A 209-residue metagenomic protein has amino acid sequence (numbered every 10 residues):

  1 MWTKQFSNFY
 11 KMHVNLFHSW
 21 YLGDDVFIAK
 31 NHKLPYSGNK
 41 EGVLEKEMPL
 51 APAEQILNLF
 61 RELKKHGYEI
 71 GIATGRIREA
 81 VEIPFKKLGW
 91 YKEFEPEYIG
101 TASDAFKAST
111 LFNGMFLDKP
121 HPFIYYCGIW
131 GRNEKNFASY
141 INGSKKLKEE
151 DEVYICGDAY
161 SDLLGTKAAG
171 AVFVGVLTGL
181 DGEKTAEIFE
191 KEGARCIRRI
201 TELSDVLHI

Functional and structural regions predicted by a protein language model:
M1, L16, G128: Helix-loop "lid/cap" segments that line or gate small-molecule binding pockets
M1-M12: Non-catalytic, alpha-helical, charged scaffold/linker segments that couple or flank catalytic or architectural cores
N15-I72, R76-E82: Short, acidic loop-to-helix structural element flanking the phosphoryl-transfer center in phosphate-processing enzymes
L57, R61, R78, E82-I209: Asp-based, Mg2+/Mn2+-dependent phosphohydrolase catalytic module
